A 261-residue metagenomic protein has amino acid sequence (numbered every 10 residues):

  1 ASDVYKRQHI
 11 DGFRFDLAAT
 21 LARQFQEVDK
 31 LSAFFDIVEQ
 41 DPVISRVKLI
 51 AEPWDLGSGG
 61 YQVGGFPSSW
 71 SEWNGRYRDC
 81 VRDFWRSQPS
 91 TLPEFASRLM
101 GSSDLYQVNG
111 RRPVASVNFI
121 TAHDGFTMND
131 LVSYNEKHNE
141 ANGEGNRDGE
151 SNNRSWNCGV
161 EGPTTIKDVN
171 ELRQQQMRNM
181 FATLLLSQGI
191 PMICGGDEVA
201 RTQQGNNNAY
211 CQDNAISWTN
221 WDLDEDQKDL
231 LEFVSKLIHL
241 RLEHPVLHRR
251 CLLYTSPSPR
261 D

Functional and structural regions predicted by a protein language model:
A1-Q8, Y254-D261: Conserved small/polar residues in nucleotide/adenosyl-binding loops
K6-L21: Active-site groove signature of glycoside hydrolases
A19, D55, V199: Active-site-proximal loop/turn and secondary-structure-junction residues that shape catalytic pockets, frequently
L21-F25, P163-Q174, N220-K228: Active-site rim elements
K30-G195, Y210, P245-H248, L252: Conserved alpha/beta catalytic core and glycan-binding cleft of carbohydrate-active enzymes
C194-V199, Q203: Short acidic/histidine-rich active-site segments
N206-Q227, L231: Extended hydrophobic/aromatic segments used for targeting, binding, or gating
K228-R249: Catalytic cores of secreted or luminal carbohydrate-active enzymes
